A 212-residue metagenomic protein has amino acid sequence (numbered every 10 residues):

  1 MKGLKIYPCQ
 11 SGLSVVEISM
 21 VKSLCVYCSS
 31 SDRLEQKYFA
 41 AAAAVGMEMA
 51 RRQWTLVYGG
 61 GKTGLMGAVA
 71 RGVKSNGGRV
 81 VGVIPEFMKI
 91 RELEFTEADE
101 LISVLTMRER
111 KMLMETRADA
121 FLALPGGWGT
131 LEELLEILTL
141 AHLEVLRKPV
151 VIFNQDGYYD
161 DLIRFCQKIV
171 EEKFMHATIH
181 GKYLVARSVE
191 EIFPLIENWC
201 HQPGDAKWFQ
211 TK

Functional and structural regions predicted by a protein language model:
E17-R117, D156-L195, W199-K212: A cross-family phosphate/adenosyl-ligand binding-site feature
K74, L140-K148, F174-H176: Arginine/glycine-rich "motif VI" loop of SF2 helicases in the C-terminal RecA-like domain
R79-V81, L143-N154: Gly/Pro- and small hydrophobic-enriched strand-loop and loop-to-helix capping segments that sit at the rims
E109-E144, V151, Q202-Q210: Active-site/ligand-binding-proximal alpha/beta "capping" segment
L124-P125, P149-F153, H180-Y183: Flexible, glycine/proline-enriched loop segments at strand-loop-helix junctions that form or flank small-ligand binding
